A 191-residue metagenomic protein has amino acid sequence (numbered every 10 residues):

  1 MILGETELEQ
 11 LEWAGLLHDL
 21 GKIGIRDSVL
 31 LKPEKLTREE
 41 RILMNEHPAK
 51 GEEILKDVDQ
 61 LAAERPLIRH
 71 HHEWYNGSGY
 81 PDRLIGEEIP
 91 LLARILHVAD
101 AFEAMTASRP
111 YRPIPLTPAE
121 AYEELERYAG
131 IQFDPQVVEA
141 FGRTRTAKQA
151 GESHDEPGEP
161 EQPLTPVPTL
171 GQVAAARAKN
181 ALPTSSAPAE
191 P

Functional and structural regions predicted by a protein language model:
M1-P191: Metal-dependent catalytic cores of enzymes that make or break cyclic nucleotides and related phosphoester linkages
